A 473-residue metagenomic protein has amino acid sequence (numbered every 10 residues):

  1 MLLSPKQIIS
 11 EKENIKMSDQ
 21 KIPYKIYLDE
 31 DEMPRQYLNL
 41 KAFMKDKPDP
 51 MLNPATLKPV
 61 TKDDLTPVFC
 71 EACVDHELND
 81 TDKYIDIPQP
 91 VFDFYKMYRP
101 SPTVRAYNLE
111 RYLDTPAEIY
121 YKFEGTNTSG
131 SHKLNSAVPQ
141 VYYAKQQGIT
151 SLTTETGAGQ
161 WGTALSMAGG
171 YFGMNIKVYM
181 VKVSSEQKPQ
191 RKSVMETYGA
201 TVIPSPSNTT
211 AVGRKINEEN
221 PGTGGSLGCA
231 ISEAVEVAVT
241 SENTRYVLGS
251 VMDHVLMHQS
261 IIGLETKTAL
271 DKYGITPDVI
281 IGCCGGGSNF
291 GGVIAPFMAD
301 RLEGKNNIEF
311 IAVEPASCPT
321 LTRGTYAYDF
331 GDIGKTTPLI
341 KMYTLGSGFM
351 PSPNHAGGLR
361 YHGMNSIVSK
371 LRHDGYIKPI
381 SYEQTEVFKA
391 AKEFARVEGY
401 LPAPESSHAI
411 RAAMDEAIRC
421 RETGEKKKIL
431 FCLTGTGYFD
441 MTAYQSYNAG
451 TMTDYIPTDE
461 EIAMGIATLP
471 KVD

Functional and structural regions predicted by a protein language model:
D19-I149: Positively charged, low-complexity intrinsically disordered leader regions
Y84-D86, K215-H254, I262, G274 (+4 more regions): Active-site/ligand-binding loops adjacent to catalytic centers
F123-L134, L152-G162, M252, I281-G286 (+4 more regions): Active-site nucleophile and cofactor-binding loops and adjacent substrate-binding regions of central metabolic enzymes
G130, L134-V138, T154-F172, E186-P189 (+4 more regions): Short glycine/serine/threonine-rich phosphate/pyrophosphate-binding segments that cradle anionic phosphate groups
P139-I149, T163-N175, E196-T197, I294-G304 (+1 more regions): Alpha-helix C-terminal capping segments
Q147-V183, T276-F290, F310, K428-L433: A short, small-residue-rich loop immediately preceding and capping a beta-strand
W161-G224, T320-F330, M441-A449: Active-site-proximal loop->helix
C284-G292, Q384-A449: Claisen-condensing/thiolase-fold acyl-transfer catalytic domains that form or cleave C-C bonds in fatty acid
